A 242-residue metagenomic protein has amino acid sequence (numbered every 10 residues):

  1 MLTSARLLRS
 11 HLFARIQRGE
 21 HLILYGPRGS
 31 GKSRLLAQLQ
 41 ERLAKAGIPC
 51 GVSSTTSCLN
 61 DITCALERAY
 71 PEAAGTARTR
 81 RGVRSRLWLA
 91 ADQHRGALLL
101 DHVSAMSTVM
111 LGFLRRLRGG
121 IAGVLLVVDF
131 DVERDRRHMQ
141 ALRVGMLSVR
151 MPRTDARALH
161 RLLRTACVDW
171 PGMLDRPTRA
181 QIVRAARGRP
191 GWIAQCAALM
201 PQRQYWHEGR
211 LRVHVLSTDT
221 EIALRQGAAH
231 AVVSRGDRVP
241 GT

Functional and structural regions predicted by a protein language model:
M1-L12: N-terminal pre-P-loop "Q-motif" helix
R18-L36: Walker A/P-loop nucleotide-binding motif
L35, E41, P152, C167-T242: C-terminal alpha-helical "lid" subdomain
E41-C50: Post-Walker A helix-loop "phosphate-sensing" segment adjacent to the P-loop in P-loop NTPases
I48, T56-T76: Conserved NTP-binding/hydrolysis module of P-loop NTPases
R86-M110: Conserved P-loop NTPase "ATPase switch" module shared by AAA+ and STAND
A105-V109, F113-A141: Sensor-1/coupling segment of RecA-like P-loop NTPase cores
L147-A158: Conserved AAA+ ATPase "SRH/arginine-finger" region at the nucleotide-binding site
